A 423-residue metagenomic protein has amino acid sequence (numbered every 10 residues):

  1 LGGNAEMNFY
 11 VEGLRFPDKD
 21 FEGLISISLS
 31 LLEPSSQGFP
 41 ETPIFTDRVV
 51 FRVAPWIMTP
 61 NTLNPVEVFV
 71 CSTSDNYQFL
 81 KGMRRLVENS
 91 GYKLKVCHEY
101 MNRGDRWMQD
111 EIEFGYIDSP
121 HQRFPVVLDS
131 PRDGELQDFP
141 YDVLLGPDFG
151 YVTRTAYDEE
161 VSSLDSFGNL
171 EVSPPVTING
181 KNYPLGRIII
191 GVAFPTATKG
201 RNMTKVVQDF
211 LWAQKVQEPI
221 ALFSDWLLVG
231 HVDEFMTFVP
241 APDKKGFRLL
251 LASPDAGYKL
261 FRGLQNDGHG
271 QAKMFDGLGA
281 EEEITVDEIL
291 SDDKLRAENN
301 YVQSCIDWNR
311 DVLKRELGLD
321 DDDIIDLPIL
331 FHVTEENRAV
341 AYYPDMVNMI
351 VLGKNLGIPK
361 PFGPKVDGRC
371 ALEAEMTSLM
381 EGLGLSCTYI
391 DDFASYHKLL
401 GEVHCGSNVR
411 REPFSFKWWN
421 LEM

Functional and structural regions predicted by a protein language model:
L1-M423: Histidine/cysteine-enriched polar flanking segments
